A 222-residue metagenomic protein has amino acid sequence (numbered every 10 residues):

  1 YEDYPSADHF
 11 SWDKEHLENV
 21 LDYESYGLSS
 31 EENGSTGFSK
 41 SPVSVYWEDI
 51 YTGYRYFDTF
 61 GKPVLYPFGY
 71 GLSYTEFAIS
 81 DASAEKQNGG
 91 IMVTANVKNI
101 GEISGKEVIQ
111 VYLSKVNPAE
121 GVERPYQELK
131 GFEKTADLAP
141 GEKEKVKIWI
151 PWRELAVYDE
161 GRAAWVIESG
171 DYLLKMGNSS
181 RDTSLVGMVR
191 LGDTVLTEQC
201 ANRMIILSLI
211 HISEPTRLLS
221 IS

Functional and structural regions predicted by a protein language model:
Y1-K106, Y112-S114, S169, L173-G177 (+1 more regions): Secreted, periplasmic, or luminal enzymes acting at the cell surface/secretory milieu
E85-K86, A136-P140, I167: Hydrophobic beta-strand core residues of beta-sandwich domains
I100-E102, V116-P118, R153-L155, S179-R181: Short coil/turn motifs at secondary-structure junctions
E120-Y158: Intrinsically disordered, low-complexity Pro/Gly/Ser/Thr-rich segments with frequent PxxP/GP/PP motifs and embedded
E154-D171: Short glycine/proline/serine/threonine-rich loop/turn segments at secondary-structure transition edges
D182-G187: Extracellular and select intracellular beta-sandwich modules with Ser/Thr-enriched, small-residue motifs on
I210-I221: Single conserved hydrophobic/aromatic residue that forms the stacking wall/gate of nucleotide- or nucleobase-binding
